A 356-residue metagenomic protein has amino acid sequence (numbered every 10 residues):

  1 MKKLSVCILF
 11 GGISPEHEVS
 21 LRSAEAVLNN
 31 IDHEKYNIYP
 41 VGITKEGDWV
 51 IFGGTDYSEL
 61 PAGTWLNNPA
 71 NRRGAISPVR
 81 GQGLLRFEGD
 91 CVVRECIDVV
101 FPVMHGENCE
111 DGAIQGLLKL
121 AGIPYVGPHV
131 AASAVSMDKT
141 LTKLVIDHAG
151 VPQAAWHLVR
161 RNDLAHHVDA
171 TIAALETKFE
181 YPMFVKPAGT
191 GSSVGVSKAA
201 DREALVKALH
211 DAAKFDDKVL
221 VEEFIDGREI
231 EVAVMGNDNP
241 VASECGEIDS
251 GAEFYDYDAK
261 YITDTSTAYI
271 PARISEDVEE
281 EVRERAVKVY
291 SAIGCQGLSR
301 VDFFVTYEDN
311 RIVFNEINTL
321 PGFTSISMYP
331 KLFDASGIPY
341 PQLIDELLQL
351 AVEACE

Functional and structural regions predicted by a protein language model:
M1-A131, V135-M137, L141, R160-A173 (+2 more regions): ATP-binding N-terminal substructure of ATP-dependent carboxylate-amine bond-forming enzymes
K2-F10, S14-P15, L21-E25, D90 (+3 more regions): Active-site nucleotide/adenylate-binding loops and adjacent lid/helix of ATP-dependent enzymes
K2-S5, F10-I13, G150, S275-E356: ATP-dependent carboxylate activation and anion-phosphoryl transfer catalytic cores that bind Mg-ATP to form
E34, A121, K178-F179, F215 (+1 more regions): Structured helix-beta-strand junction loops
I38, P124-Y125, Q153, M183 (+1 more regions): Hydrophobic beta-strand scaffold residues
G116-Y125, D201-V206, A335-I338: A glycine- and small-aliphatic-rich helix-loop capping segment at beta-alpha/alpha-beta transitions that lines
S197-E284, Y307-V313: Phosphate-binding site of ATP-dependent enzymes
